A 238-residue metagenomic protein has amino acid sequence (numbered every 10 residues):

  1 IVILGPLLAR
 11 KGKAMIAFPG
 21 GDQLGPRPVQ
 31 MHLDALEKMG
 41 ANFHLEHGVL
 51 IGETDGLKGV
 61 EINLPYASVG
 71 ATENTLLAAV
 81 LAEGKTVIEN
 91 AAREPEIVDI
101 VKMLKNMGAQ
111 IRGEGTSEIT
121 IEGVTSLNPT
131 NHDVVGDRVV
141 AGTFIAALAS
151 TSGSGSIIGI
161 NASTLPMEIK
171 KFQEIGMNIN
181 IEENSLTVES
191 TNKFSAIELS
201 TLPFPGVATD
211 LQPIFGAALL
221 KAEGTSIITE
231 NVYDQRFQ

Functional and structural regions predicted by a protein language model:
I1-Q238: Short, structured segments at the rim of ligand-binding sites
